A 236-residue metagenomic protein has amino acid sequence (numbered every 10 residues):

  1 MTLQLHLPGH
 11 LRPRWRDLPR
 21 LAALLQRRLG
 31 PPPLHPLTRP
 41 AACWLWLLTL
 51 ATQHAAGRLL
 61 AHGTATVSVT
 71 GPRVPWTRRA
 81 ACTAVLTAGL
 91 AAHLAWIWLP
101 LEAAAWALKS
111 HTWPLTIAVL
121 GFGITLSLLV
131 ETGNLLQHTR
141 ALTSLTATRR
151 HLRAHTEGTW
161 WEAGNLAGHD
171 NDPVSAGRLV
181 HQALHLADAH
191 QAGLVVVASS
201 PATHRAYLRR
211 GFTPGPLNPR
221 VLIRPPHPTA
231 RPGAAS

Functional and structural regions predicted by a protein language model:
M1-L34: A short beta-loop-alpha structural element at the N-terminal edge of CoA-dependent acyl/N-acetyltransferase catalytic
L29-W46: Conserved GNAT-fold acetyl-CoA-binding loop/helix
H54-G168: Conserved acyl-donor/pantetheine-binding loop and adjacent beta-alpha core of acyl/acetyltransferases and related
R140-A147, L186-A189, S199-N218: Conserved active-site alpha-helix within GNAT-family acetyltransferase domains
A163-A187: Conserved acetyl-CoA-binding loop-helix of GNAT-fold acetyltransferases
G164-N171, V195-L208, I223: Conserved beta-strand-loop-alpha-helix junction that forms the acyl-donor binding cleft
Q191-G193: Short active-site oxyanion
A198-P201, P219-S236: C-terminal "cap" of GNAT-fold acetyltransferases
